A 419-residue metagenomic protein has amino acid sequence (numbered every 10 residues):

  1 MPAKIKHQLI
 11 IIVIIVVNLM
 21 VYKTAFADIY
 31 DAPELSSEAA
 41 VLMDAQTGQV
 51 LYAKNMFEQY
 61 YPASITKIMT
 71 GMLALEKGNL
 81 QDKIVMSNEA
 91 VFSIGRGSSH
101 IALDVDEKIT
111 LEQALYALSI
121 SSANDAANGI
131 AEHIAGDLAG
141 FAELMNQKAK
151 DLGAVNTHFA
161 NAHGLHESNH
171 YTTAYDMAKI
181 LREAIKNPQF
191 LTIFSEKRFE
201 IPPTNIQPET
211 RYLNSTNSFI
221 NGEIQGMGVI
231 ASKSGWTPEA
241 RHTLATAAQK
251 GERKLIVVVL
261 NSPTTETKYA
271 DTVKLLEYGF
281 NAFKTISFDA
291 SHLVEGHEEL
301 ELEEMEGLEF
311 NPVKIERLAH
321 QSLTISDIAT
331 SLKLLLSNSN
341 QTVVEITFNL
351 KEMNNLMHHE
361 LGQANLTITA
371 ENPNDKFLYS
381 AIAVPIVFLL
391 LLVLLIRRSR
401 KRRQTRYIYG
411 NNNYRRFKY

Functional and structural regions predicted by a protein language model:
P2-A27, Y379-R398: Sec-dependent N-terminal signal peptides of Gram-positive bacterial secreted proteins and lipoproteins
K6, V16, T47, V91 (+3 more regions): Generic "edge-of-domain/loop-turn" microfeature
A25-P188, T192-I193: Active-site-adjacent loops and short helices of periplasmic peptidoglycan-processing enzymes
A154-V155, H166-Y171, Y175-Y419: Domain-terminus/edge residues, biased toward the C-terminal soluble/receptor-binding domains of extracytoplasmic
